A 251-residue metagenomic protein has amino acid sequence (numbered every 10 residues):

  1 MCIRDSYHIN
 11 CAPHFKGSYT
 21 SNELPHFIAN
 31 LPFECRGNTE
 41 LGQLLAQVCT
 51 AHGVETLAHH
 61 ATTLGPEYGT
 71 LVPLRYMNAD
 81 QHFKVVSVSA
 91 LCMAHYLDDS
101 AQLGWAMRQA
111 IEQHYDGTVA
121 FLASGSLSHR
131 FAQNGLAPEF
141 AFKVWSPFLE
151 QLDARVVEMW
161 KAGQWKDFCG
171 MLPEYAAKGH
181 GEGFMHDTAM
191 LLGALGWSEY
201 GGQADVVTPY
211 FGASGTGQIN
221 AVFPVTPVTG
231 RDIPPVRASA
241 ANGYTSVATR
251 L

Functional and structural regions predicted by a protein language model:
M1-I3: Short, small-residue-biased leader/transition segments that mark boundaries at the very start of proteins
D5-Q102, Q113, N134-R250: Flexible, D/E/H-enriched segments
K84-V86, T118-F121: Structural motif
W105-V119: Non-transmembrane, aqueous-exposed alpha-helical and coiled segments at domain scale
F121-H129: Acidic/histidine-rich, metal-coordinating catalytic segments
